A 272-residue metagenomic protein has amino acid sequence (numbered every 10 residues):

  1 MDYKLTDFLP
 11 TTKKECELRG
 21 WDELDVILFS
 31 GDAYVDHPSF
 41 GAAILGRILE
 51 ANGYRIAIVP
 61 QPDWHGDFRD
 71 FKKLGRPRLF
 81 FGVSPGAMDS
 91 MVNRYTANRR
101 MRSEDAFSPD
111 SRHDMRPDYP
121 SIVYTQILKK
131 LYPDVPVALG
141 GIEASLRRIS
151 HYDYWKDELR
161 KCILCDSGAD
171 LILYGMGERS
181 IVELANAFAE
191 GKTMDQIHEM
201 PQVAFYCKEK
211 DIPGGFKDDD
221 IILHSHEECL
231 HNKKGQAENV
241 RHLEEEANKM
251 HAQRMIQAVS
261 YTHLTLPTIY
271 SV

Functional and structural regions predicted by a protein language model:
M1-G20: Short N-terminal or domain-adjacent regulatory/targeting segments
K14, L28-D32: Long, low-complexity, serine/threonine- and charged-residue-rich intrinsically disordered N-terminal tails that act as
G20-V26: A short, charged/proline- and glycine-enriched loop that marks the coil->beta-strand transition at the N-terminal
D25, R55, P136: Residues at the starts of beta-strands that form the adenosine-phosphate
A33, G41, P60-L264: Glycine-rich beta-alpha loop elements in corrinoid/cobalamin-binding modules across cobalamin-dependent enzymes
I44-I56: Short helix-loop-beta junction
H263, T268-V272: Single conserved hydrophobic/aromatic residue that forms the stacking wall/gate of nucleotide- or nucleobase-binding
